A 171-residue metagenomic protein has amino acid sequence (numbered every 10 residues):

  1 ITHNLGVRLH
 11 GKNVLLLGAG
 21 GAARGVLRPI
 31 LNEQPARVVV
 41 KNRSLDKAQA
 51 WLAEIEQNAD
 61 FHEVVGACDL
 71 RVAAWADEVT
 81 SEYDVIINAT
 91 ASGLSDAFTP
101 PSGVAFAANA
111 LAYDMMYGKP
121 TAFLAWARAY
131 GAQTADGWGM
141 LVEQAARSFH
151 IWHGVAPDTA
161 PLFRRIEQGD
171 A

Functional and structural regions predicted by a protein language model:
I1-K12: Glycine/small-residue-rich loop that forms an oxyanion/phosphate-binding "nest" at active or ligand-binding sites
L9-H10, P101-A110: Short, conserved loop/helix-junction motifs that constitute active-site signature segments in enzyme catalytic cores
G11-L31, N42: Glycine-rich adenosine-cofactor-binding loop
L31-R37, A129-Q133: Conserved S-adenosyl-L-methionine
E33-F61: NAD(P)-binding Rossmann-fold cofactor-contacting core
E63-Y83, F106: Short acidic low-complexity segments
N88-S92, M116-Y117: Short glycine-/small-residue-rich Rossmann-like dinucleotide-binding loops
D96, A108-T159, F163-R165: Rossmann-fold NAD(P)-binding glycine/threonine-rich loop
